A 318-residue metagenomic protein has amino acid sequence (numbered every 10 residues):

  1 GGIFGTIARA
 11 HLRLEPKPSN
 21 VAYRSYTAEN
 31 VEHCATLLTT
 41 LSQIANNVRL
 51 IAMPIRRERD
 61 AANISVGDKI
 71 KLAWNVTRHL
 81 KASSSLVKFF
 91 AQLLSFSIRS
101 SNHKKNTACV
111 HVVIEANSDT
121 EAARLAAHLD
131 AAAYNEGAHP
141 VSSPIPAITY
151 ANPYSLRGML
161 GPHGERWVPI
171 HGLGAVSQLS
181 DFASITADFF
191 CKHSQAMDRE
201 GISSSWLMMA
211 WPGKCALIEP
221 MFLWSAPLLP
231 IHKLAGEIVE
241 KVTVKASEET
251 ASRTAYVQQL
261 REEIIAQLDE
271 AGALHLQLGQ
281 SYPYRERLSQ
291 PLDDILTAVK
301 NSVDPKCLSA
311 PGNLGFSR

Functional and structural regions predicted by a protein language model:
G1-S155: C-terminal substrate-binding/cap subdomain adjacent to the FAD-binding core in PCMH-type and related FAD-linked
H103-K104, H128-R318: Conserved glycine-rich FAD pyrophosphate-binding loop
